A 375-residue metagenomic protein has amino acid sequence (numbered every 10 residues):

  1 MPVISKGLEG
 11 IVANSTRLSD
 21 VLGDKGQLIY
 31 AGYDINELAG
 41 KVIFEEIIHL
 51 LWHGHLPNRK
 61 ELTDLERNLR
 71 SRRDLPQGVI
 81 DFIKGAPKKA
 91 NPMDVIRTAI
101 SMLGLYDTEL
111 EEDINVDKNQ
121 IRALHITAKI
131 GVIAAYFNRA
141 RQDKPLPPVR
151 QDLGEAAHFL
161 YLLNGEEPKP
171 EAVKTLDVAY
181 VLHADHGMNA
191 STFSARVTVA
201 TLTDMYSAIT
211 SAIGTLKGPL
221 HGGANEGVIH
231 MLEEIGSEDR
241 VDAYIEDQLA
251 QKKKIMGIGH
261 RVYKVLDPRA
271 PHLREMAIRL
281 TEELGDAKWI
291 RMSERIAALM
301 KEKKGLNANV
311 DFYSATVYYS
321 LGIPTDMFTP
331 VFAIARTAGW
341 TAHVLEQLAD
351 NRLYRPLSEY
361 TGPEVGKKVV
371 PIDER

Functional and structural regions predicted by a protein language model:
M1-R375: Non-transmembrane, aqueous-exposed alpha-helical and coiled segments at domain scale
